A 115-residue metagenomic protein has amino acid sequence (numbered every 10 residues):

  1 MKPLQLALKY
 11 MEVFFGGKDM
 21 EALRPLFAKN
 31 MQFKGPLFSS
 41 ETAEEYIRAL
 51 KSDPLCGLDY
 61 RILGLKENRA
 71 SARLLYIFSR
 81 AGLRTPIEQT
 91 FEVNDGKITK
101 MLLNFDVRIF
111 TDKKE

Functional and structural regions predicted by a protein language model:
M1-E115: C-terminal and inter-domain tail/linker signature
